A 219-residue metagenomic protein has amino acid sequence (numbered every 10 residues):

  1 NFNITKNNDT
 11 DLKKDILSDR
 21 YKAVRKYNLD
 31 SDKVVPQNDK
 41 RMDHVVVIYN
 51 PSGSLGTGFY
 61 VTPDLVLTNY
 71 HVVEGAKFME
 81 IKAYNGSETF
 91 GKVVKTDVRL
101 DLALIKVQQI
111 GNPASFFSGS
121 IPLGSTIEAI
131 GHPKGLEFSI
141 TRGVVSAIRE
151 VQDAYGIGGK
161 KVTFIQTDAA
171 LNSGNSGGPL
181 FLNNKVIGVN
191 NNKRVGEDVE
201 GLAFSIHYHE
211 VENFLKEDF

Functional and structural regions predicted by a protein language model:
F2-Y60, F78, K82, L102 (+1 more regions): N-terminal activation segment of mature serine protease catalytic domains
V24-Y27, V34, G131, Q166 (+1 more regions): Residues at structural and domain junctions
R25, V35-Q37, D43, G58 (+7 more regions): Residue-level signal for well-ordered alpha-helical segments
S31-P36, S115-F117, I127, H132 (+1 more regions): Intrinsically disordered, low-complexity boundary segments flanking structured domains
R41-P51, A103-A114, F138-F219: Active-site region of chymotrypsin-like
H44-V45, G53-L55, T62-S139, F219: Conserved active-site neighborhood of the chymotrypsin/trypsin-like protease fold
V61-T62, L182: A cytosolic small-molecule/anion-sensing beta-strand core signal
